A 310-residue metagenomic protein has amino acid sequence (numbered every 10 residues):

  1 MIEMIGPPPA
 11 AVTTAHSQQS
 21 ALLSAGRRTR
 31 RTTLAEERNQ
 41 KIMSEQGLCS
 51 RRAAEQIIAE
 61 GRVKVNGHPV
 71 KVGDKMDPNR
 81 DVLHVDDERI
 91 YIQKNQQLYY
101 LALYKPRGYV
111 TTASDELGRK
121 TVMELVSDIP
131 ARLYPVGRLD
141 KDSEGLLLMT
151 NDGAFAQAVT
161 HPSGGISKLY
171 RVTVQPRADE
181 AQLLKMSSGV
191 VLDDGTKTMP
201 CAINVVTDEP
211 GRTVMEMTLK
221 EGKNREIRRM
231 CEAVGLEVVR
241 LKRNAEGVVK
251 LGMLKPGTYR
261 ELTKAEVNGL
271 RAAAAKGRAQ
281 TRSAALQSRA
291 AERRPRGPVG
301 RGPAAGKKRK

Functional and structural regions predicted by a protein language model:
Q19-S20: Cationic, low-complexity basic patches in intrinsically disordered or flexible, solvent-exposed regions
G26-K310: Basic, flexible Lys/Arg- and Gly-enriched helix-loop patches that mediate nucleic-acid binding at interfaces with rRNA
